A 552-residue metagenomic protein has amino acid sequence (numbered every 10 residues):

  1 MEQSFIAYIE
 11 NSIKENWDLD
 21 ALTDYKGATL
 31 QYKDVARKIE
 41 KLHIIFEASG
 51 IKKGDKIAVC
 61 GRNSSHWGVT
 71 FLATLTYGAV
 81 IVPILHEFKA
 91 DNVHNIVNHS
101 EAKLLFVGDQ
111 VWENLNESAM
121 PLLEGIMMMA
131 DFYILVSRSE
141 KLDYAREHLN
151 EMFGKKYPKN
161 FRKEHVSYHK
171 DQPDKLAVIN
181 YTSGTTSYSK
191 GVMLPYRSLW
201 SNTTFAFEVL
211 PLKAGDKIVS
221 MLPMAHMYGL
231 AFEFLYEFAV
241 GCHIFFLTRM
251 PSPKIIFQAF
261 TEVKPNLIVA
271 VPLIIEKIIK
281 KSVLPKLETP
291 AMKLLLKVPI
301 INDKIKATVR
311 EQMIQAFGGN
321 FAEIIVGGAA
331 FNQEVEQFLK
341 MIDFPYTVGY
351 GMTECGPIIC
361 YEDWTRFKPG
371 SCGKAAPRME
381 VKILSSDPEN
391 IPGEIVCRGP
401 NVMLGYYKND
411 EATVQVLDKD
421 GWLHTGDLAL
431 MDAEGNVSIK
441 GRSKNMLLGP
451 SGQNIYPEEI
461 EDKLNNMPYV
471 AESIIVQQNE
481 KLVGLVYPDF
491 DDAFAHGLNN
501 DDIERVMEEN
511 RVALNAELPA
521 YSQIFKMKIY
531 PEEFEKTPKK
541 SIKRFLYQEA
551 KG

Functional and structural regions predicted by a protein language model:
W17-D18, R146-Y181, Y188, P211-K217: Conserved pre-ATP/AMP-binding loop-to-beta segment of ANL
D20-S64, G68-L72, K89-H94, Y196: Conserved AMP-binding/adenylate-forming core of the ANL superfamily
Q31-K33, R146, A177-S201: Conserved AMP-binding A3 loop
S49, T76-G154, E480: Structural core segment of the AMP-binding/adenylate-forming
H86-A119, N202-V219, S252-N266: Conserved ATP-dependent adenylate/AMP-binding module captured primarily in the ANL superfamily
W200-K217, M224-E311, N320, P345: Conserved AMP-binding/adenylation subdomain of ANL enzymes
E389-G449: Conserved ATP-binding/catalytic segment of the ANL
L447, E472, Q477-V483, R511-G552: Conserved C-terminal "lid"/linker of ANL adenylate-forming enzymes
